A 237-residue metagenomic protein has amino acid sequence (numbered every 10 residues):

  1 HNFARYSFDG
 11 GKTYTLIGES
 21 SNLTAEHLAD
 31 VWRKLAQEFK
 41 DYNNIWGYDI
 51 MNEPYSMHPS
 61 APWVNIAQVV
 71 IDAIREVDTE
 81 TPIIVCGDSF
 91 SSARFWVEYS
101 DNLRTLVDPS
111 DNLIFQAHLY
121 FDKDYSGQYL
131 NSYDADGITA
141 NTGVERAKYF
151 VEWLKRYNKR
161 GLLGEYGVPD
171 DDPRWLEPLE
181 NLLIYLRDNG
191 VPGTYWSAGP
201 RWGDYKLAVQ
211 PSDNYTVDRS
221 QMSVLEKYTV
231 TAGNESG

Functional and structural regions predicted by a protein language model:
H1-G10: Aromatic-lined carbohydrate-binding surfaces of glycoside hydrolases
A4-R5, D170-D171, W202-G203: Short secondary-structure capping/turn micro-motifs that flank functional sites
D9-E19, L130-A135: Short glycine/proline- and charge-enriched loop/turn segments that cap or connect secondary-structure elements
L23-G47, M51-V191, L207-E226: Extracellular glycoside hydrolase catalytic/binding regions
E165-G167, W196-P200: Acidic carboxylate-rich catalytic motifs and surrounding loops in phosphoryl-/glycosyl-chemistry enzymes
T194-Y195, Y205: Extended hydrophobic/aromatic segments used for targeting, binding, or gating
K227-A232: Cytosolic regulatory and coupling regions of membrane transport/channel systems
E235-G237: Surface beta-strand/loop "capping" patches
